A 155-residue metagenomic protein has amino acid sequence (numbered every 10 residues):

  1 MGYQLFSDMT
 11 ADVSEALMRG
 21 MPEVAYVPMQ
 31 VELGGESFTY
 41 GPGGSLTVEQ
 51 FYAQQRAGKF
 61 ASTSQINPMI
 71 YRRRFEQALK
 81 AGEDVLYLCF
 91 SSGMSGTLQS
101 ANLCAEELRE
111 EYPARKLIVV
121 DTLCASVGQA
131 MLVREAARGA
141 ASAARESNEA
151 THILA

Functional and structural regions predicted by a protein language model:
Q4-I70: N-terminal glycine-rich anion-binding loop in soluble enzyme alpha/beta folds
T10-A11, V31, F90, T122-A125: Short, ordered loop/turn segments at secondary-structure junctions
D12, M21-V24, Q54, G58 (+3 more regions): Change "in soluble alpha/beta enzymes" to "in soluble alpha/beta proteins
R73-V85: Glycine-rich phosphate/diphosphate-binding loops that line cofactor/substrate pockets in enzymes
D84-S92, I118-D121, E135: Short glycine-rich or small-residue beta-strand-to-loop segments that form or flank ligand, phosphate, metal/Fe-S
C89-Y112, M131-V133: Short Gly/Thr/Asp-enriched flexible loops that form oxyanion-binding sites at enzyme active sites
A105-S126, A141-E146: Short, acidic/small-residue loops that bind anionic groups at enzyme active sites
E135-A155: Internal, active-site/partner-interface "lid" segment
